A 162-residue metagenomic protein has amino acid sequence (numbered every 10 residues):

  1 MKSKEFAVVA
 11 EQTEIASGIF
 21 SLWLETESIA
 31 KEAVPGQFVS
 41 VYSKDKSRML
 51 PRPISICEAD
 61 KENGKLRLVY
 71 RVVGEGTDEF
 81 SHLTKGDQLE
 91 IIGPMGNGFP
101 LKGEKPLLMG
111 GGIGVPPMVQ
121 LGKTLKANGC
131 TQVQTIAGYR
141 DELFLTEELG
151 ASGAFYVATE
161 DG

Functional and structural regions predicted by a protein language model:
K2-K85: Ferredoxin-reductase
E75-G162: FNR/FR-type flavoprotein reductase catalytic core
